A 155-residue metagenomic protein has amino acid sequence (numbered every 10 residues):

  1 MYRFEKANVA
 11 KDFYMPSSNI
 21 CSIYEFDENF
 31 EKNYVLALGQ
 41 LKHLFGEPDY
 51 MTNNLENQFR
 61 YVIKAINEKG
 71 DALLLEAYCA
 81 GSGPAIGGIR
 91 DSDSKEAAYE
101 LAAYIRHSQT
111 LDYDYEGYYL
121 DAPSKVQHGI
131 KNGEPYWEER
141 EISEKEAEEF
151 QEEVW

Functional and structural regions predicted by a protein language model:
Y2-W155: Residues within mature, well-folded domains
